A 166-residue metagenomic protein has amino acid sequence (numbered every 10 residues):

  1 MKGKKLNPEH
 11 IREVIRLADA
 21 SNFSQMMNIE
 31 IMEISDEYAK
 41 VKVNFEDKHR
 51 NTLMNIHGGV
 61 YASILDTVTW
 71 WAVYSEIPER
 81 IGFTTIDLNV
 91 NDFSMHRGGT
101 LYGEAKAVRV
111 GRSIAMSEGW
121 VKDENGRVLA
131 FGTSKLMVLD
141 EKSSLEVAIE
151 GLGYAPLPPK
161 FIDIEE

Functional and structural regions predicted by a protein language model:
M1-E166: Terminal targeting signals and extreme-terminal segments of soluble enzymes
